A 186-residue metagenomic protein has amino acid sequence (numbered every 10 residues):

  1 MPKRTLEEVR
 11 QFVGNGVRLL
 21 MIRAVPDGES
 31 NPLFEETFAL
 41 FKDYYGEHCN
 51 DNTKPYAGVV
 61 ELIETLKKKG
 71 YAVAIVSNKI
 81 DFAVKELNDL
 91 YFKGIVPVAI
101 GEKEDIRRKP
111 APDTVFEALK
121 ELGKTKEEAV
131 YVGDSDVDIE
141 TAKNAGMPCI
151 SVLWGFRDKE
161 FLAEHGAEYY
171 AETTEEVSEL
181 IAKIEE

Functional and structural regions predicted by a protein language model:
M1-E61, K68-K69, G94: N-terminal helical cap/lid subdomain that shapes the substrate entry/recognition surface in HAD-like hydrolases
L6-E7, P32, K67, D81 (+1 more regions): Asp-based, Mg2+/Mn2+-dependent phosphohydrolase catalytic module
F12-G14, A72, Y131, L153: Short glycine/serine/threonine-biased micro-segments
G14, I80-D81: Short "lid" loop at the C-terminus of a central beta-strand within the Rossmann-like core of SAM-dependent
N15-V17, V59, I75, E102 (+2 more regions): Gly/Ser/Thr-rich helix-start
D43-I75, D81, K85-D89, P112 (+1 more regions): Short, acidic loop-to-helix structural element flanking the phosphoryl-transfer center in phosphate-processing enzymes
